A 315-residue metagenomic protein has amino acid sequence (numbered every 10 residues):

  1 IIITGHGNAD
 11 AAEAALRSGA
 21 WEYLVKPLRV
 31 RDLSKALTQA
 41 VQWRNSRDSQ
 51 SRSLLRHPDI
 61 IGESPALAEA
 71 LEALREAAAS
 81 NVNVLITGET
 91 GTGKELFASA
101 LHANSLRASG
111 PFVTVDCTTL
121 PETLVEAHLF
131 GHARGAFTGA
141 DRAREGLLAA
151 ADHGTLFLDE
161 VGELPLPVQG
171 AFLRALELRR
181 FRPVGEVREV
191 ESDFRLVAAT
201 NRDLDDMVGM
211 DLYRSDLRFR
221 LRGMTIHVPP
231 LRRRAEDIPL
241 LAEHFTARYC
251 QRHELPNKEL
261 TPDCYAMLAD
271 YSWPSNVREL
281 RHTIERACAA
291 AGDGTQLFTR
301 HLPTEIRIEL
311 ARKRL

Functional and structural regions predicted by a protein language model:
I1-S51, A108, E254: N-terminal accessory segments that target, anchor, or regulate ATP-driven/P-loop NTPase machines and associated
N8, E13-R17, F130, A149 (+3 more regions): Alpha4-beta5-alpha5 "output face"
A9, V25-K35, Q39, E126 (+4 more regions): Conserved two-component signaling phosphotransfer/partner-docking surface
S18, K26, E63, L231-R234: A Lys-centered signature of the CheY-like receiver
V25-R29, L33, T38, A66 (+5 more regions): Receiver (REC) domain switch/active-site region of two-component response regulators
R44, D59-G62, E69, L129 (+3 more regions): Bacterial helix-turn-helix/winged-helix DNA-binding modules and their immediately adjacent linkers
S51-E191, L196-D203, M207, L231 (+1 more regions): AAA+ ATPase active-site-proximal loops
P121, E126-A127, V208-Q251, R278: Conserved AAA+ ATPase core "coupling" helix
